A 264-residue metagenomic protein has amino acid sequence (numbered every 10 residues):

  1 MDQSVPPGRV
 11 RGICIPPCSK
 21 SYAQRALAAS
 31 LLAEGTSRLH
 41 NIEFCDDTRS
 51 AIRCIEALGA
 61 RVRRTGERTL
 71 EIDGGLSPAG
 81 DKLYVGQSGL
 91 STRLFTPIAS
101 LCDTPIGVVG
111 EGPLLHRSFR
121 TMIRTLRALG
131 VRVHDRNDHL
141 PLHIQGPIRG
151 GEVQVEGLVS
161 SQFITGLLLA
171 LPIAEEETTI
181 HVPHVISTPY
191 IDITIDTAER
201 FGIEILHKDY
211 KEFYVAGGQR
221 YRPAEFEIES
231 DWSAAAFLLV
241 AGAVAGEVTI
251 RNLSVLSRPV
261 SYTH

Functional and structural regions predicted by a protein language model:
M1-Y262: Structural preference for solvent-exposed beta-strand-turn elements and adjacent flexible terminal/loop segments within
